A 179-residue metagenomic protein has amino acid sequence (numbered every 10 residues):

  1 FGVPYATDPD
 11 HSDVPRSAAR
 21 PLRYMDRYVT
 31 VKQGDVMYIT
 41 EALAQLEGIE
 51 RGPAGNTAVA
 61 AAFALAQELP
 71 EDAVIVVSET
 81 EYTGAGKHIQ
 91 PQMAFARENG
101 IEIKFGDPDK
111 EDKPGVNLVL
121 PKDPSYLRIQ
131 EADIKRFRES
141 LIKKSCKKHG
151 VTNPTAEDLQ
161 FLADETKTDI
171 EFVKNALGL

Functional and structural regions predicted by a protein language model:
F1-E50, Q92-G178: Active-site/ligand-binding loops adjacent to catalytic centers
V31, G52-A54, S78-T80: Generic beta-strand/beta-sheet core signal
Q33-I39, L43, T57-E68: A short, acidic, amphipathic alpha-helical segment used as a generic capping/interface helix at domain edges
E47-A58, E71-A73: Flexible, glycine/charged-enriched surface loops at secondary-structure junctions
A60-K113: Catalytic phosphate/nucleotide-handling subdomain of diverse soluble enzymes
